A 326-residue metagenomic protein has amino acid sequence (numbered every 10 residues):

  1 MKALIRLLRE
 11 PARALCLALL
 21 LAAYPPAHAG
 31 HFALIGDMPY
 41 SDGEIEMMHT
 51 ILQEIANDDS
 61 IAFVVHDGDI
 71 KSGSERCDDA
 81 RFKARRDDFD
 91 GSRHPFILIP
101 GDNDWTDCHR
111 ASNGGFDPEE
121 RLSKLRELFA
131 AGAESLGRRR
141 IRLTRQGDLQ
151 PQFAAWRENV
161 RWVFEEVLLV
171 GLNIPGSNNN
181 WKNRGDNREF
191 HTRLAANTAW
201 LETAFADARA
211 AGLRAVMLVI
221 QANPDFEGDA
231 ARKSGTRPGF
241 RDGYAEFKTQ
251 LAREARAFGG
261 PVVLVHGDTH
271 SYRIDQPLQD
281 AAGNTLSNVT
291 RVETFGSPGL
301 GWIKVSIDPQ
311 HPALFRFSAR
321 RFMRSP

Functional and structural regions predicted by a protein language model:
M1-R9: N-terminal secretory signal peptides that target proteins for export/translocation
P11-A23: Bacterial N-terminal signal peptides
P26-R81, L213: N-terminal active-site segment of His-dependent metallophosphoesterases
H31-G36, A62-D67, S72, P95-P100 (+8 more regions): Structural recognition of the beta-strand scaffold that forms the well-ordered cores of secreted hydrolase catalytic
L34, E44-L52, D67, D78-R85 (+3 more regions): Stable alpha-helical elements in mature extracytoplasmic
A56-F63, L169-V170, R184-P277: His/acidic metal-ligating clusters that form di-metal
R76, R81-A196, L278-S306: Extended active-site neighborhood of metal-dependent phosphoesterases/phosphodiesterases
D308-P326: A short C-terminal boundary segment appended to hydrolase-like catalytic domains
